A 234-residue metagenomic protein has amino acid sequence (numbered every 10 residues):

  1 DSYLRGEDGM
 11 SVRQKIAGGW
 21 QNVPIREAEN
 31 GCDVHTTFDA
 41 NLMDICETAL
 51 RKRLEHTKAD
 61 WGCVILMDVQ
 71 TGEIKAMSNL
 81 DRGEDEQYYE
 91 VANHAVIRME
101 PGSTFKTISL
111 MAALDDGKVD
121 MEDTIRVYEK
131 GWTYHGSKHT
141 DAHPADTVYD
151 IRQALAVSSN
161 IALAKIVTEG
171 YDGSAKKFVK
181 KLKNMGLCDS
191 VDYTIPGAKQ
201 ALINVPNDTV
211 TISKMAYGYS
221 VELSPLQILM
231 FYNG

Functional and structural regions predicted by a protein language model:
D1-C63, G83-D85: Extracytoplasmic/periplasmic proteins that interact with beta-lactams or build/remodel peptidoglycan
R13-I25, F38, G62-R98, G102 (+1 more regions): Beta-lactam-recognizing serine transpeptidase/beta-lactamase-like catalytic domain environment
